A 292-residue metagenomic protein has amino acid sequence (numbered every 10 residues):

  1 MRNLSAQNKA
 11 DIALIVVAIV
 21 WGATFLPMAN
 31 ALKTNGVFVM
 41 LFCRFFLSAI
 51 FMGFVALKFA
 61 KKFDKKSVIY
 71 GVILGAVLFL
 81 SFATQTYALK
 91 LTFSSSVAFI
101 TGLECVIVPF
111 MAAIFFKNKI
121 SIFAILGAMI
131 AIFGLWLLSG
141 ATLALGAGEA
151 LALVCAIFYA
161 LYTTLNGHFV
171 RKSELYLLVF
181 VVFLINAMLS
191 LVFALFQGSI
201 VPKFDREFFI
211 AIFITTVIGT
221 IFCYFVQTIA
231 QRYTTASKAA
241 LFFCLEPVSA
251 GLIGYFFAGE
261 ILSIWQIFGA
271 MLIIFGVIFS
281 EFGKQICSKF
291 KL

Functional and structural regions predicted by a protein language model:
M1-V39, A76, T84, T142-H168 (+1 more regions): Glycine-/small-residue-enriched transmembrane alpha-helix faces in small-molecule transporters and effluxers
R2-L4, I12, F45-F46, F208-I210 (+1 more regions): C-terminal-most transmembrane helix of multi-pass membrane proteins
K9-A13, V39-F54, F123-G127, A147-V154 (+1 more regions): Hydrophobic alpha-helical transmembrane segments of multi-pass integral membrane proteins, especially transporters
G22, L26, G53, G75 (+9 more regions): Hydrophobic/small/kink-forming positions within alpha-helical transmembrane segments of polytopic membrane proteins
T24-F25, A56-T101, L137, T216-T234: Specific transmembrane alpha-helical segments of multi-pass solute transporters/efflux pumps, especially DMT/EamA
F42-C43, V97-L103, L165-A187, T220-F256: Helix-helix packing/entry segments at the starts of transmembrane helices
F51-A60, E104-L126, V248-F268: C-terminal transmembrane-helix exit sites in multi-pass transporters
M52, V72-L74, I120-S139, A156 (+2 more regions): Hydrophobic transmembrane alpha-helices of multi-pass small-molecule transport proteins
